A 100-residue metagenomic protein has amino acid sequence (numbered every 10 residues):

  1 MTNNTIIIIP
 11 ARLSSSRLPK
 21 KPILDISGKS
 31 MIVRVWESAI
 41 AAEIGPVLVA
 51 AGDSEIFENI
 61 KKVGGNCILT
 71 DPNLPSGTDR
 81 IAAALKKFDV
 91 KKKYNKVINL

Functional and structural regions predicted by a protein language model:
M1, A41-A42, K87-K91: Alpha-helix C-cap/termination motif
N3-A51: N-terminal glycine-rich phosphate-binding loop and ensuing alpha1 helix
E55-L100: Short phosphate-binding loop-to-helix
